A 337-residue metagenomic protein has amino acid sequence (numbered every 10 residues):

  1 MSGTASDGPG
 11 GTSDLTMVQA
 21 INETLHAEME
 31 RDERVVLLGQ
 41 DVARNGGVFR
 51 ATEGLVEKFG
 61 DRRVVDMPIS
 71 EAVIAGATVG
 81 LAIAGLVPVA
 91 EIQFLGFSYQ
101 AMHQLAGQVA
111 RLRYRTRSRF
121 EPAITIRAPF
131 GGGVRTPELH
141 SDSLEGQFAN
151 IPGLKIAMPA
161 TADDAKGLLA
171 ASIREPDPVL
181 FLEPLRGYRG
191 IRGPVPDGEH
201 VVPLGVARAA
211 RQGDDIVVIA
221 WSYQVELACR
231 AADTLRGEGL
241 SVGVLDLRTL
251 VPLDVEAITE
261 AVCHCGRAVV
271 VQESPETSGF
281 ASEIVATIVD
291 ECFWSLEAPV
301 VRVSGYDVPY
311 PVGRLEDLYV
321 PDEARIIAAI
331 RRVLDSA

Functional and structural regions predicted by a protein language model:
M1-P178, L182, L318: Thiamine diphosphate
F49-K58, E71, F120-T125, L185-A337: Thiamine diphosphate
